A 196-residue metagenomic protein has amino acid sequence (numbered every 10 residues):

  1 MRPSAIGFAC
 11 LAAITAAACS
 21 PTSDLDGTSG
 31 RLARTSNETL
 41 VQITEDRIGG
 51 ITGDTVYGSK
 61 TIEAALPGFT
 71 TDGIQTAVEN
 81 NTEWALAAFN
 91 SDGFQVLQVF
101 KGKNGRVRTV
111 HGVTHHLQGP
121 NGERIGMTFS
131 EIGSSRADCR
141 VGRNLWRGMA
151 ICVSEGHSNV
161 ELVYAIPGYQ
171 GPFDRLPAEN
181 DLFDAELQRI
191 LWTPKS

Functional and structural regions predicted by a protein language model:
M1-F8: Bacterial N-terminal signal peptides that target proteins for export
T15-A18: C-terminal motif of bacterial Sec signal peptides marking the signal peptidase cleavage site
S20-W146, S154-H157, F173-S196: Short helix/turn-capping signatures at newly exposed starts of structured segments
M149, H157-P167: Internal interaction segment
V163-P177: Surface-exposed, gly/pro-biased binding rims or lids
